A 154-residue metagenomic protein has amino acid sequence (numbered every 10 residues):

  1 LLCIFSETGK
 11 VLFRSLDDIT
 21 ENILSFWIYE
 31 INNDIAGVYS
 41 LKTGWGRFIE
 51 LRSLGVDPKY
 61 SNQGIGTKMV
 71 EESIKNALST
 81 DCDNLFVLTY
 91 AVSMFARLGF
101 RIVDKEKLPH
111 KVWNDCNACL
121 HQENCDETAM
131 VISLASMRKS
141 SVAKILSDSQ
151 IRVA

Functional and structural regions predicted by a protein language model:
L1-R14, E30, E127-A129, S136-A154: Short amphipathic alpha-helix that is part of the acyltransferase structural core
V11-I31, A36-V56: A conserved beta-strand-loop-helix scaffold within acyl/acetyltransferase catalytic domains
L24-F26, N124-V131: Short hydrophobic/aromatic beta-strand or adjacent loop that forms the aromatic wall/cage of a ligand/substrate-binding
L54, Y90-V92, S133-A135: Beta-hairpin (beta-strand-turn-beta-strand) motif
V56, N62-A77, V87: Conserved acetyl-CoA-binding loop-helix of GNAT-fold acetyltransferases
D83, T89-D115: Conserved active-site alpha-helix within GNAT-family acetyltransferase domains
W113-E127: Cysteine-cluster motifs in flexible loop/terminal segments that predominantly coordinate metals
